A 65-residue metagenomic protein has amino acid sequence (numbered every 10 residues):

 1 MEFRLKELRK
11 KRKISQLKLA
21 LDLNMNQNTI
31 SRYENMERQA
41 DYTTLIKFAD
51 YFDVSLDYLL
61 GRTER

Functional and structural regions predicted by a protein language model:
M1-K11: A short, Lys/Arg-rich alpha-helix, primarily the initiator
K10, L21, D50: Alpha-helical residues within the helix-turn-helix
K11-R12, L60-R65: Short, charged recognition helix plus adjacent turn of helix-turn-helix-like nucleic-acid-binding domains
I14-R32: Short alpha-helical DNA-recognition segment
T43-Y58: DNA major-groove recognition helix of helix-turn-helix/homeodomain DNA-binding modules
